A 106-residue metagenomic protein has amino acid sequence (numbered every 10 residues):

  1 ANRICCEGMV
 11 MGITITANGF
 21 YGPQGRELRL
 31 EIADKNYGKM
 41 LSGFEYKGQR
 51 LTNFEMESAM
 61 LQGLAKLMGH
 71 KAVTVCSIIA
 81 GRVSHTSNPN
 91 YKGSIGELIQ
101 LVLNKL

Functional and structural regions predicted by a protein language model:
A1-L106: Glycine-rich phosphate- or other oxyanion-binding loops that anchor nucleotides, phosphorylated ligands
